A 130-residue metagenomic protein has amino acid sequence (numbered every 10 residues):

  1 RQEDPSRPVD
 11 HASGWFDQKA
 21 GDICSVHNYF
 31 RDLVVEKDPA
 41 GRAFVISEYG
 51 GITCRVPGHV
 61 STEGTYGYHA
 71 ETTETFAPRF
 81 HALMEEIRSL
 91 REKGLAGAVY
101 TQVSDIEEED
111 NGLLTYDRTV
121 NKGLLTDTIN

Functional and structural regions predicted by a protein language model:
R1-I23, G41, A82: Active-site neighborhood of glycoside hydrolase catalytic domains
P5, G14-W15, Y29-F30, G50-I52 (+1 more regions): Catalytic metal-binding/acid-base residues of hydrolase active sites
P8, Y29, E92-L95: Generic structural signal for secondary-structure transition and capping sites
V9-H11, C24-V26, F44-S47, V99: Hydrophobic faces of well-ordered beta-strands that scaffold small-molecule active sites in alpha/beta enzyme cores
S13, V26-A40: Alpha-helical scaffolding within the catalytic cores of extracellular/periplasmic polymer-degrading hydrolases
D22-C24, D110-N111: Short secondary-structure transition/capping segments
V35-N130: Substrate-binding clefts and catalytic carboxylate motifs of secreted carbohydrate-active enzymes
